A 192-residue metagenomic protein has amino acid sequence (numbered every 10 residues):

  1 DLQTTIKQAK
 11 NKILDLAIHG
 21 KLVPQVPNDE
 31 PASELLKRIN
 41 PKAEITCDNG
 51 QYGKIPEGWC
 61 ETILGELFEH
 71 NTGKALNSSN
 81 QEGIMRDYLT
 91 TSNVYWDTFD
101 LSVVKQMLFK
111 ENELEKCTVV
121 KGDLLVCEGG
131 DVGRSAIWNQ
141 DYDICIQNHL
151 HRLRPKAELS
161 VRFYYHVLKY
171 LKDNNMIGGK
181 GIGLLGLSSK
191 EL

Functional and structural regions predicted by a protein language model:
D1-I39: Amphipathic alpha-helical coiled-coil/heptad-repeat segments
D1-Q3, L16-A17, P24, G53-T62 (+3 more regions): Proline-centric
D1-T4, N11-K12, K21-L22, I45-K74: Non-catalytic DNA-recognition/assembly elements of restriction-modification systems
T4-K12, E34, K54, W59-I63 (+4 more regions): Generic recognition of stable, solvent-exposed alpha-helical segments in well-folded globular domains
P24-E30, C47-G50, N77-M85, V103 (+1 more regions): Short coil/turn segments at secondary-structure boundaries
Q25-V26, D97-F99, S135-A136, V161-R162: Short helix/loop capping segments that flank catalytic or ligand/cofactor-binding pockets
C47-G50, G65-S78, S92-K121, D141 (+1 more regions): Sequence-specific dsDNA recognition surfaces
T90-T91, F109-K172, G181-G183, S188: A short beta-sheet element
